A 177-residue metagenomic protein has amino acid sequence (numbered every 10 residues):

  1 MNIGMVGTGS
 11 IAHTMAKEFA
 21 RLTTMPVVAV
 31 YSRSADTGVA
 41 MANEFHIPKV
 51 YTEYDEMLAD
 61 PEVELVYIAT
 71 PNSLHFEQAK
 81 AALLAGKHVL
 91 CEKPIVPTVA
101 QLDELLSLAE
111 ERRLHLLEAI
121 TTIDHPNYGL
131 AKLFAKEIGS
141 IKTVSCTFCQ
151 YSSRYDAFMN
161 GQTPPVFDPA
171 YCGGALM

Functional and structural regions predicted by a protein language model:
M1-F45: N-terminal Rossmann-like dinucleotide-binding module
N2, M25-A29, E64-V66, L116 (+1 more regions): Short active-site oxyanion
T14, A40, E56, L65 (+4 more regions): Alpha-helical elements of Rossmann-like donor-binding domains used by nucleotide-donor carbohydrate transfer enzymes
R21, L84-G86, E111: Residues at the C-terminal ends
F45-L106: Beta-loop-alpha module in the N-terminal Rossmann-like domain of NAD(P)-dependent dehydrogenases, especially those
E104-T121, S140-V144: Rossmann-fold dehydrogenase core element
T122-M177: Predominantly a Rossmann-like dinucleotide-binding segment in NAD(P)-dependent oxidoreductases
